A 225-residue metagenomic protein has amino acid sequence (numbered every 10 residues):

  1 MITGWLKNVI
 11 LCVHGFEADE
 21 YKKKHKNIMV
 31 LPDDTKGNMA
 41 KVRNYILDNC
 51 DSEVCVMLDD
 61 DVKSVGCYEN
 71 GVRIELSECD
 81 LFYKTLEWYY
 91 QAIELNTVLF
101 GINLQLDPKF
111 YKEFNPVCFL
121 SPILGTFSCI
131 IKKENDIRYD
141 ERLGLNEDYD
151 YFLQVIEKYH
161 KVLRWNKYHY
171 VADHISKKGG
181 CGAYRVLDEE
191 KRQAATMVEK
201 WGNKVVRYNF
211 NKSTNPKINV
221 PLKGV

Functional and structural regions predicted by a protein language model:
M1-G4, N8: N-proximal low-complexity "stem/linker" segments adjacent to membrane-targeting elements
L11, V54-D59, V98-N103, V162-N166 (+1 more regions): A structural signal for short, well-ordered beta-strand segments and their strand-loop junctions that often border
C12-L58, K63-L81: Active-site-proximal specificity loops/subdomain of glycosyltransferases
F16, V62, D107, H169-Y170: Residue-level marker for beta-strand->alpha-helix junctions and adjacent short loops that shape enzyme
N38, V42, S77-E87, E147 (+1 more regions): Soluble or luminal CAZymes and related metallo-dependent hydrolases
S52, L95-N96, K158-Y159: Structured helix-beta-strand junction loops
V65-D150: Conserved catalytic core of nucleotide-sugar-dependent glycosyltransferases
L143-L145, Y149-V225: C-terminal catalytic/acceptor-binding lobe
